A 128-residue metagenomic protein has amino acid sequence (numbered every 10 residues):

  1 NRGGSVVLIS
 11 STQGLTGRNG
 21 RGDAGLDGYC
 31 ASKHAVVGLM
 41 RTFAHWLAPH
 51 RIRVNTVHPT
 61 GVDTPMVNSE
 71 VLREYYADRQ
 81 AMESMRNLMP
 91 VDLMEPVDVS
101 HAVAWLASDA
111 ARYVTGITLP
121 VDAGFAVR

Functional and structural regions predicted by a protein language model:
N1-R2, A48: Helix-to-beta-strand junctions that scaffold the AdoMet/dcAdoMet cofactor pocket in Class I SAM-dependent enzymes
V7-A35, M40-P49, G61-V62: Catalytic loop of short-chain dehydrogenase/reductase
A48, R53, V114-G116: Short, small/polar-rich loop/turn modules that mediate ligand/substrate recognition or access, typified
R53-D63, A107, P120-D122: Conserved SDR Rossmann-fold cofactor-binding beta-strand/turn motif
Y76-D98: Catalytic Tyr-x(3-8)-Lys segment
D92-V121, A126-V127: C-terminal substrate-recognition "lid" of short-chain dehydrogenase/reductases
